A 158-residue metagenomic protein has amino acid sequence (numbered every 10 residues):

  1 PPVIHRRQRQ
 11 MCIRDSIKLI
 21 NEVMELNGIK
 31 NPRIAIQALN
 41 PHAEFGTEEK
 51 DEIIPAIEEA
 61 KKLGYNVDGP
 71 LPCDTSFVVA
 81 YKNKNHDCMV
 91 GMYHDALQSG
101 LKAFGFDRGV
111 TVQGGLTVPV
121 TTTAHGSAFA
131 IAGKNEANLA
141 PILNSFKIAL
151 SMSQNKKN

Functional and structural regions predicted by a protein language model:
P1-I13: Single conserved hydrophobic/aromatic residue that forms the stacking wall/gate of nucleotide- or nucleobase-binding
Q10, E48-E52, A137: Alpha-helix N-cap and loop-to-helix initiation/capping positions
Q10-V23: Glycine-rich anion/phosphate-binding loops
I20-I34: Phosphate/pyrophosphate-binding loops at sites that engage ATP/ADP/AMP, CoA/4′-phosphopantetheine, polyphosphate
R33-L71: Oxyanion-binding "anion nests"
E59-N158: Glycine-rich phosphate/nucleotide-binding loop
